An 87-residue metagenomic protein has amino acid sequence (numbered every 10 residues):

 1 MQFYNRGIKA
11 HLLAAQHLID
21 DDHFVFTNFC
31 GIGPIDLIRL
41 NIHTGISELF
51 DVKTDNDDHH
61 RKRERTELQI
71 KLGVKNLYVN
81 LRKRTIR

Functional and structural regions predicted by a protein language model:
M1-I32, L40-S47, V52-R87: Catalytic cores of nucleic-acid endonucleases
I35: Change "...and in nucleic-acid phosphodiester-cleaving endonucleases..." to "...and in nucleic-acid processing enzymes
